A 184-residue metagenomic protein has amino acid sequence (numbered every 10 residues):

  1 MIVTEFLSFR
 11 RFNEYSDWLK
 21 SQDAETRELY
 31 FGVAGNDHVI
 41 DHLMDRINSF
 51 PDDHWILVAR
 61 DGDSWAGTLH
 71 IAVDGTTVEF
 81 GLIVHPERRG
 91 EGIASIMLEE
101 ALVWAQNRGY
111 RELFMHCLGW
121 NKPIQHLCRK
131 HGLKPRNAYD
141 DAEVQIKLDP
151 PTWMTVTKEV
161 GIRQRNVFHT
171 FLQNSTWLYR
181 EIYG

Functional and structural regions predicted by a protein language model:
I2-D17: A short beta-loop-alpha structural element at the N-terminal edge of CoA-dependent acyl/N-acetyltransferase catalytic
S21, G32-E79: Acetyl-CoA-dependent GNAT
D23-L29: Short strand-loop-strand
W65, S95, G119-Y139: Conserved active-site alpha-helix within GNAT-family acetyltransferase domains
G81-G90, L118: A short, internal acetyl-CoA/4′-phosphopantetheine-binding micro-motif in the GNAT/acyltransferase core
G90-N107, E112, H126, K130: Conserved acetyl-CoA-binding loop-helix of GNAT-fold acetyltransferases
D140-Y179: C-terminal "cap" of GNAT-fold acetyltransferases
